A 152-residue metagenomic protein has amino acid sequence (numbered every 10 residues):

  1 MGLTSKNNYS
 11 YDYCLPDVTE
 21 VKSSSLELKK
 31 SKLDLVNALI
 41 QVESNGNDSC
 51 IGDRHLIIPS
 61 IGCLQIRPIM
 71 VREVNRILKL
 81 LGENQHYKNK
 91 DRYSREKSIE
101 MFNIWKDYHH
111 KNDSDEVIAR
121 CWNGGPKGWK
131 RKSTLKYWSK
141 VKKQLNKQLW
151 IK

Functional and structural regions predicted by a protein language model:
M1-D34, S139, K143, K147-K152: N-terminal secretory targeting signals
C14-L15, V36-V42, R95-S98: Short linear motifs at secondary-structure transitions and domain/linker junctions
K30-I51, I66, F102, V117-P126: Short, functionally critical alpha-helical segments immediately adjacent to catalytic or ligand/cofactor-binding
C50-G52, S133-T134: Short, solvent-exposed loop/turn and secondary-structure capping segments
C63, P68-K130, W138-Q148: Alpha-helical segment that forms one wall of the substrate-binding/catalytic cleft in peptidoglycan-active domains
